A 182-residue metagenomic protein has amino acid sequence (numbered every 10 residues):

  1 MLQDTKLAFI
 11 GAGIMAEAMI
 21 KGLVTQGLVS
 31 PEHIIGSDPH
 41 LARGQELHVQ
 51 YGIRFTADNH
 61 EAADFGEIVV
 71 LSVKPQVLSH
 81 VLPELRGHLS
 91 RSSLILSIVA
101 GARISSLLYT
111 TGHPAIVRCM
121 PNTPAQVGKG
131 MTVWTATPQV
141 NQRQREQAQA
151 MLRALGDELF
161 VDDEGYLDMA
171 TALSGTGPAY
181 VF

Functional and structural regions predicted by a protein language model:
M1-Q50, R54-A57, E61-D64, G130: NAD(P)+-binding Rossmann beta1-loop-alpha1 motif at the extreme N-terminus of oxidoreductases
A18, E46, H80-V81, S106 (+1 more regions): Phosphate- and divalent-cation-binding pockets in alpha/beta enzyme and binding domains that engage nucleotide-derived
G22, G27, G101-I104, F182: Membrane-interface segments of envelope glycosyltransferases acting on lipid-linked substrates or membrane lipids
L41, Y51, N59-W134, P138: Rossmann-like NAD(P)(H) cofactor-binding subdomain of soluble oxidoreductases
S106, T110-A115, M131-M169, Y180-F182: Internal alpha-helical scaffold of NAD(P)-dependent oxidoreductase catalytic cores
L173: Catalytic, metal-anchored helix/loop core of enzyme active sites in primary metabolism
